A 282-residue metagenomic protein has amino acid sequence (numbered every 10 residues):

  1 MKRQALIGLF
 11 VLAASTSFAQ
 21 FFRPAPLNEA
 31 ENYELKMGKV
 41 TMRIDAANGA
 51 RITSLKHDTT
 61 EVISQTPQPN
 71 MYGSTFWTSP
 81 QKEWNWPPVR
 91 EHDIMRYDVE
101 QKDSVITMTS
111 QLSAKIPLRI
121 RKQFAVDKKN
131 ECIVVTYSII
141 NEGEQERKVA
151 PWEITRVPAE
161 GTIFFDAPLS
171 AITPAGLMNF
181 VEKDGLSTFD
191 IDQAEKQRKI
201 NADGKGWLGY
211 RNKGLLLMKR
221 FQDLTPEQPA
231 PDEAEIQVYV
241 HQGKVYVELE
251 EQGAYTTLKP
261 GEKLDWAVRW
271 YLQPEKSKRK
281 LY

Functional and structural regions predicted by a protein language model:
M1-F21: Bacterial Sec-dependent N-terminal signal peptides
Q20-G38: Short N-terminal segments immediately surrounding and downstream of signal-peptide cleavage
F21-R23, L27, Q81-N130, K148-V149 (+2 more regions): Extended, loop-rich substrate-binding clefts of extracytoplasmic carbohydrate-active enzymes
N32-D93: Acidic-aromatic substrate-binding/catalytic surfaces of carbohydrate-active enzymes
V40-M42, A50-T53, E61, E131 (+3 more regions): A contiguous, surface-exposed recognition patch within enzymatic or periplasmic domains that forms
I120, I133-V135, L264: Hydrophobic core residues within well-ordered beta-strands of beta-rich domains
L272-Y282: Terminal connector regions
